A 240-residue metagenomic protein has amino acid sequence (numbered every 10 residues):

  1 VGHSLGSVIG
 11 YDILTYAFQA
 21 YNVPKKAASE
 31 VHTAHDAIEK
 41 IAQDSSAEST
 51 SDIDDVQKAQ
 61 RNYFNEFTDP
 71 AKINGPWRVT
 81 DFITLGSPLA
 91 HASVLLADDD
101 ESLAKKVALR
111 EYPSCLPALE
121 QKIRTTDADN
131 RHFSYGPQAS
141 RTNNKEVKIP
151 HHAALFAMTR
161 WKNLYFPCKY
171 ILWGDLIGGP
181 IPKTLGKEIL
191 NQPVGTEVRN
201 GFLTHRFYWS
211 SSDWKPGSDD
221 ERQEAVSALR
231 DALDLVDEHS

Functional and structural regions predicted by a protein language model:
V1-H132, W161: Serine-dependent carboxylesterase/thioesterase catalytic core of lipase-like alpha/beta-hydrolase/SGNH enzymes
V94-A104, L119-S240: C-terminal catalytic-base region of ester-bond hydrolases, centering on the histidine of the charge-relay
